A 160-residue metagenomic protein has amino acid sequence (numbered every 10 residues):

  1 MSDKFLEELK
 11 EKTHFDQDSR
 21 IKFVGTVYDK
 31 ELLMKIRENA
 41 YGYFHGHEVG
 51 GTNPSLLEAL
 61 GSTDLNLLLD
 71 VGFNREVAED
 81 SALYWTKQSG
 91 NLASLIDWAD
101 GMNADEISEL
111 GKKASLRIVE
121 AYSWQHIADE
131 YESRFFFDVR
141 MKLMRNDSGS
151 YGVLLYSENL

Functional and structural regions predicted by a protein language model:
L6-K30: Nucleotide-activated donor-binding/catalytic signature segment of Leloir-type glycosyltransferases, i.e., the conserved
K30, S89, I107, E120-A128: Amphipathic alpha-helical segment in the mid-to-C-terminal domain of diverse UDP/GDP-sugar glycosyltransferases
K35-G51, D64: Acidic donor-binding loop of glycosyltransferase active sites
N53-L56: Short glycine/serine-rich donor-binding loops of glycosyltransferases
G61-L68: Short hydrophobic beta-strand element within catalytic cores of glycosyltransferases and related nucleotide-activated
R75-W98: Change "using UDP/GDP/dTDP sugars" to "using nucleotide sugars
E106-A121, S133: A short, well-ordered alpha-helix in the C-terminal region of glycosyltransferases
W124-L160: C-terminal alpha-helical cap of glycosyltransferases
